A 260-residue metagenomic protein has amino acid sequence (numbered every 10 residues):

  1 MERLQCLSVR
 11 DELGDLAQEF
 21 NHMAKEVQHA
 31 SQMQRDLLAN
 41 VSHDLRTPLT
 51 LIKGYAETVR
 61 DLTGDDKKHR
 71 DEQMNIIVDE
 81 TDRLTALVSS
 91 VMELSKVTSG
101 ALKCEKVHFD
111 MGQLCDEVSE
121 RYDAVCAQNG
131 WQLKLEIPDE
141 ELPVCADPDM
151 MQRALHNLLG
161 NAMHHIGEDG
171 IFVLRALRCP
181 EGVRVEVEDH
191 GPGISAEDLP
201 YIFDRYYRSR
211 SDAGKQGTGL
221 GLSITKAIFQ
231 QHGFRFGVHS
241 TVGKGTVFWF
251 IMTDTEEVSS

Functional and structural regions predicted by a protein language model:
R3-H22: HAMP signal relay modules and closely related sensory coiled-coil linkers that couple transmembrane inputs to cytosolic
R10, E105-E120: A conserved beta-strand-to-alpha-helix junction within the catalytic ATP-binding
D79-L84: Short alpha-helical segment of the dimerization/phosphotransfer core of two-component systems
S99-C104, P143-A146: Conserved micro-motifs of the catalytic ATP-binding
V125-L135: Short conserved segments within the C-terminal catalytic ATPase subdomain
I194-Y206: Short conserved segment of the HATPase_c
